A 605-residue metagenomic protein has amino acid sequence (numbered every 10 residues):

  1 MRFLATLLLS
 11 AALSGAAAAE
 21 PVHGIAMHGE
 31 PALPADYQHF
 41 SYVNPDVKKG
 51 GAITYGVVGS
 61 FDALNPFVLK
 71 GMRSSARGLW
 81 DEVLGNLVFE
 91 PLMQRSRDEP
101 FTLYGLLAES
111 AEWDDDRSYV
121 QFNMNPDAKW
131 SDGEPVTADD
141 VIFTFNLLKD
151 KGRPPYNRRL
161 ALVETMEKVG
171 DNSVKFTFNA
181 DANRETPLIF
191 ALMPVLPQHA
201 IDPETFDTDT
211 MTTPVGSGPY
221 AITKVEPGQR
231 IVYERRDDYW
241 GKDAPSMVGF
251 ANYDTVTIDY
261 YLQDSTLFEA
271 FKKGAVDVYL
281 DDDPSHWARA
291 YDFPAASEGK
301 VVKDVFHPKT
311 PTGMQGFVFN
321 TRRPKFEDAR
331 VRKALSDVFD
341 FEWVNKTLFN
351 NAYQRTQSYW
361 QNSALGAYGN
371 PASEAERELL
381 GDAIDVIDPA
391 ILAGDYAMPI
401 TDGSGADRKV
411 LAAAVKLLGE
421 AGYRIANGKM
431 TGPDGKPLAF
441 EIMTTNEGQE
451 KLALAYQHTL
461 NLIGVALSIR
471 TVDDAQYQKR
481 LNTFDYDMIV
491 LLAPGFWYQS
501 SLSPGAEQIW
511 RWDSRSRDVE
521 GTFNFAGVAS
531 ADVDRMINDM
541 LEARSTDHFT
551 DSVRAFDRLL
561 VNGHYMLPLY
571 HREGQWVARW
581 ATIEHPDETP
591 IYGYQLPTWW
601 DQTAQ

Functional and structural regions predicted by a protein language model:
E20-D115, N146, V215: N-terminal lobe/hinge region of extracytoplasmic solute-binding protein
V22-G24, V57-G59, E226-I231, R235 (+5 more regions): Detector for C-terminal structural segments
A32, S74-L79, V83-E99, N146 (+5 more regions): Gly/Pro-rich hinge or "lid" segments in bacterial periplasmic/extracellular proteins
Y42-K48, M72-W80, S110-R153, V169 (+5 more regions): Aromatic- and charge-enriched surface segment that lines or borders ligand/interaction sites
G105-E112, S131, V136, T177-L196 (+4 more regions): Aromatic-rich, solvent-exposed beta-strand/loop patch
N123, N157-D202, S217-E226, N370-I384: Surface-exposed binding/hinge segments that line and control ligand-binding clefts or catalytic entry sites
N125, T208, G241-D292, G448 (+2 more regions): Ligand-site clamp/hinge motif
T165-K168, T223-E234, D259-R323, R330-A334 (+2 more regions): Extracellular/periplasmic solute-recognition and catalytic clefts
